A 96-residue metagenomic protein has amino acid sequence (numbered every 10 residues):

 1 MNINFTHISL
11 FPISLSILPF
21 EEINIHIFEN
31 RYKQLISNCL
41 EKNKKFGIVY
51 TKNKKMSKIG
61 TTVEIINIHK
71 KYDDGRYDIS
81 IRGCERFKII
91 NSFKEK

Functional and structural regions predicted by a protein language model:
M1-K96: Positively charged
